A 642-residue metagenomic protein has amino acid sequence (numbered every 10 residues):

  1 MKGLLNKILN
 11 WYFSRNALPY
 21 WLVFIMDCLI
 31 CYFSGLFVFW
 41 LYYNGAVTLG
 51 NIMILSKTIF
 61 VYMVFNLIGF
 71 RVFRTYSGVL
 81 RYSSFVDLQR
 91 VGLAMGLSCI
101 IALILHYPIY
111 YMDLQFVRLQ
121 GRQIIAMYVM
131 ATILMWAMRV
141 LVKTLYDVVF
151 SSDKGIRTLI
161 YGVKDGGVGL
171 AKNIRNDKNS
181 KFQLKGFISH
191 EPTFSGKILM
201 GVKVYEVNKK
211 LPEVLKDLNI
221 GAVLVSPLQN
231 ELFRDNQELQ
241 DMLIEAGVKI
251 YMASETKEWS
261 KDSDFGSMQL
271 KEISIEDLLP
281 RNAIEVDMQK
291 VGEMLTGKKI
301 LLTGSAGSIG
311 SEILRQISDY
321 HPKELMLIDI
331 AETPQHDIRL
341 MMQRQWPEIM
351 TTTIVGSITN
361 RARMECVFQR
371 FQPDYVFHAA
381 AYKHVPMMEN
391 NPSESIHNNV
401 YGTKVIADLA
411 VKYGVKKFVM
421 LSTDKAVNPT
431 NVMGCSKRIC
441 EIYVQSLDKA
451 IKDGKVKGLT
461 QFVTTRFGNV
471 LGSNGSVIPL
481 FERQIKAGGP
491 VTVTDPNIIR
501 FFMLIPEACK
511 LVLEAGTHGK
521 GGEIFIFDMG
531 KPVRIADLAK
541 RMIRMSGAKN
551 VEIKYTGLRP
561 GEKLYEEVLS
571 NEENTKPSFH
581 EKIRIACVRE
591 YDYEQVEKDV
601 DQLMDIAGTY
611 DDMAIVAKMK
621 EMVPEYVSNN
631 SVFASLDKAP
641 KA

Functional and structural regions predicted by a protein language model:
M1-K154, F182, S195-I198, G221 (+1 more regions): Signature of alpha-helical transmembrane segments in polytopic membrane proteins
G3-L5, N236-K299, V411: Flexible, Lys/Arg-rich cytosolic regulatory linkers and terminal tails that connect or flank
L36, L41, G45, V142-A253 (+5 more regions): A solvent-exposed beta-alpha-beta segment
L215, N219-G221, P322-K323, F368 (+3 more regions): Proline-aspartate-enriched helix->loop->beta-strand connector
R234-Y251, E324-A331, R370, N390-K417: NAD(P)-cofactor binding segment of oxidoreductase domains
G247, K290-M294, S446, A450-A642: Strand-loop microenvironment adjacent to phosphate/nucleotide-handling motifs in alpha/beta enzyme folds
K261-D262, H378, Y382-I442, S446 (+1 more regions): Conserved Rossmann-fold NAD(P)-dependent oxidoreductase catalytic core, especially the SDR/UDP-sugar
F265-E276, P280-Q372: N-terminal Rossmann/SDR dinucleotide-binding element
